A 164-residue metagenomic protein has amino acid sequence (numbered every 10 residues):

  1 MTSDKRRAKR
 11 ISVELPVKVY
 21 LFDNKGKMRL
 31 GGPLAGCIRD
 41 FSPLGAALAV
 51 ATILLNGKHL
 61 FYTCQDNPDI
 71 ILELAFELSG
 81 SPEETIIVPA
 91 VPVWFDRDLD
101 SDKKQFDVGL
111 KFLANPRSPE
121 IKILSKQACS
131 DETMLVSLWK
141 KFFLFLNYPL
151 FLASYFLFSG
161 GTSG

Functional and structural regions predicted by a protein language model:
M1-G164: Structured alpha-helical
